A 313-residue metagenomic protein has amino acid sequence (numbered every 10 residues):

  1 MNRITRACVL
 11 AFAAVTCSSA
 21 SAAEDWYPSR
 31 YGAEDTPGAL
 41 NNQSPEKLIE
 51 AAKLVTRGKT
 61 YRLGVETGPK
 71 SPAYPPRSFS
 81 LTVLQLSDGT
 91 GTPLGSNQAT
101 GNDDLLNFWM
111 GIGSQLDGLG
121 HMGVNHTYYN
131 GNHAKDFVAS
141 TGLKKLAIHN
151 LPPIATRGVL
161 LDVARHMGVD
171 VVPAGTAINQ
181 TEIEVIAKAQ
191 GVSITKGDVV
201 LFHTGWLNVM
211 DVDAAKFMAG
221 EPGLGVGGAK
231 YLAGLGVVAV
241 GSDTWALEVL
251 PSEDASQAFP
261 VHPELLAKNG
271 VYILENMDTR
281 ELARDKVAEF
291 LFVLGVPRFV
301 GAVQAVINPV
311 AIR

Functional and structural regions predicted by a protein language model:
M1-V9: Bacterial N-terminal signal peptides that target proteins for export
A11-F12, D25: Charged, compositionally biased N-terminal leader segments and the immediate start of the first structured element
A13-V15, V163: Low-complexity, intrinsically disordered/propeptide-like segments
C17-A20: N-terminal signal peptide c-region/cleavage motif recognized by signal peptidases
A23-R313: Active-/binding-site microenvironments in catalytic and ligand-binding cores
